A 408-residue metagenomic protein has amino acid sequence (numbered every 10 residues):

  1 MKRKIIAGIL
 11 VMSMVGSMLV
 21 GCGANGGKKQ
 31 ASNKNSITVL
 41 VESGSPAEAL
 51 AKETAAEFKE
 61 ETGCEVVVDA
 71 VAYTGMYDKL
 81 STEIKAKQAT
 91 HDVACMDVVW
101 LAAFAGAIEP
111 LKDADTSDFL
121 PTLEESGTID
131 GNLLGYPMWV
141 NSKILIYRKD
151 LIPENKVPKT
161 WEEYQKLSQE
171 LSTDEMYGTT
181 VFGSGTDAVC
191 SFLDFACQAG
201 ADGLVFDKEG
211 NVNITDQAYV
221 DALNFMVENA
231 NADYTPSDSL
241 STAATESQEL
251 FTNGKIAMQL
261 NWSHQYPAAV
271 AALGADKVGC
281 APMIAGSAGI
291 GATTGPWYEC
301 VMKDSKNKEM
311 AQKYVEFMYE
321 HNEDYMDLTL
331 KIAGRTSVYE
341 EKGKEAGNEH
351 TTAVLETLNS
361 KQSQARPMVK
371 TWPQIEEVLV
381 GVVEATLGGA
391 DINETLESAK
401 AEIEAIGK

Functional and structural regions predicted by a protein language model:
R3-L10, C22-A102, A285-A288, E309-M310 (+3 more regions): Conserved N-terminal structural module of periplasmic/extracytoplasmic solute-binding proteins
S17-G21: C-terminal motif of bacterial Sec signal peptides marking the signal peptidase cleavage site
V41-E42, T54, N224-N307: Extracytoplasmic/periplasmic substrate-binding proteins
E57-T122, S126-T128, L134, D150-K159 (+2 more regions): Extracytoplasmic "Venus flytrap"/periplasmic binding protein-like
D97-I146, K159, E163-L167, T173 (+5 more regions): Hinge/lid segment of periplasmic solute-binding proteins
K112-T122, G183, A201-D221, V270-L273 (+3 more regions): Short, solvent-exposed loop/beta-turn-alpha elements that line the ligand-binding surface or hinge of extracytoplasmic
S168-L171, E209-L240: Glycine-centered hinge/linker elements that transmit conformational signals in sensory and ligand-binding systems
H264-A275, S287-G381: C-terminal lobe and pocket-closing loops of periplasmic/extracytoplasmic Venus-flytrap solute-binding proteins
